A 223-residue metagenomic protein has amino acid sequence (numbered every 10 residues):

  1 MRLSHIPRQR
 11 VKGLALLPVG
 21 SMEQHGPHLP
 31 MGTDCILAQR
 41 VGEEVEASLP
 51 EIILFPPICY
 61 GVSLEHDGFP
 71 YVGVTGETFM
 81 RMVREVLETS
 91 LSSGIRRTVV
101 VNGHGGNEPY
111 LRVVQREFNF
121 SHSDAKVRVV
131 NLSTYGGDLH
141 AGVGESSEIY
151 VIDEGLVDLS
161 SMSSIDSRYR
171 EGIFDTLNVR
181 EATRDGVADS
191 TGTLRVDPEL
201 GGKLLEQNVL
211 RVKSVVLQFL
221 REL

Functional and structural regions predicted by a protein language model:
M1-R97, G105-L223: Extended, histidine- and acidic-residue-enriched regions that form the cofactor-binding/catalytic faces
